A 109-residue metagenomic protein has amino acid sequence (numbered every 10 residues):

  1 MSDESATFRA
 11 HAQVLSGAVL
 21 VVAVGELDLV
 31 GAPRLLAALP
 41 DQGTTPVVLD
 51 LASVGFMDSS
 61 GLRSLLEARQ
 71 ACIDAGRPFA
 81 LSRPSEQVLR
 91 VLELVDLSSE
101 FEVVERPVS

Functional and structural regions predicted by a protein language model:
M1-F56, L66-S109: STAS-like cytosolic regulatory interaction modules
